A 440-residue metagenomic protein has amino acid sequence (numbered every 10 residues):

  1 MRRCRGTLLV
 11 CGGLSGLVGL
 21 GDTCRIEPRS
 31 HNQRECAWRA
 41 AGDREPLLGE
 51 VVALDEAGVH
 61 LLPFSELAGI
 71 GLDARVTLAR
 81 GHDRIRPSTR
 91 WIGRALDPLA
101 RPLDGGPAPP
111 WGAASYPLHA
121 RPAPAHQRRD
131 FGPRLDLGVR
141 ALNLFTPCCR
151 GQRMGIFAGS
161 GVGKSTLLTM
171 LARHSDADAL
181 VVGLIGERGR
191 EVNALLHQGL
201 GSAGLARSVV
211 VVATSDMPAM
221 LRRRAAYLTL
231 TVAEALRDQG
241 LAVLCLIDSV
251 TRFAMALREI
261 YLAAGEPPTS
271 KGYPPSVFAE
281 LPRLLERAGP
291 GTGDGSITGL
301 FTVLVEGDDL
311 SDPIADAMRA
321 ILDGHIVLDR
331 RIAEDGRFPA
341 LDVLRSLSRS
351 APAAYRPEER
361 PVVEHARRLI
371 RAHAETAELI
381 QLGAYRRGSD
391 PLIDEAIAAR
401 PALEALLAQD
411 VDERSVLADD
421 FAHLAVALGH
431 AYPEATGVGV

Functional and structural regions predicted by a protein language model:
M1-R94, P102-L103: N-terminal accessory targeting/assembly segments
R5, L20, W91, G112-A114 (+5 more regions): A generic structural signal for well-ordered coil/turn residues at beta-strand boundaries that shape enzyme active-site
G21, L48-G49, P63-F64, L78-H82 (+5 more regions): Short beta-alpha junctions and helix-cap segments that line functional grooves
Q33-E35, D83-P87, P102-A108, H126-G132 (+3 more regions): Active-site phosphate-binding and catalytic loops of NTP-dependent enzymes
A74-V76, D83, R90, L103-Q152 (+3 more regions): P-loop NTPase nucleotide-binding/switch module
P98, P102, R121, H174 (+1 more regions): Mid-sequence acidic-hydrophobic segments that form the walls of catalytic/ligand-binding cavities or oligomerization
L144-P147, G151-V440: P-loop NTPase catalytic core
